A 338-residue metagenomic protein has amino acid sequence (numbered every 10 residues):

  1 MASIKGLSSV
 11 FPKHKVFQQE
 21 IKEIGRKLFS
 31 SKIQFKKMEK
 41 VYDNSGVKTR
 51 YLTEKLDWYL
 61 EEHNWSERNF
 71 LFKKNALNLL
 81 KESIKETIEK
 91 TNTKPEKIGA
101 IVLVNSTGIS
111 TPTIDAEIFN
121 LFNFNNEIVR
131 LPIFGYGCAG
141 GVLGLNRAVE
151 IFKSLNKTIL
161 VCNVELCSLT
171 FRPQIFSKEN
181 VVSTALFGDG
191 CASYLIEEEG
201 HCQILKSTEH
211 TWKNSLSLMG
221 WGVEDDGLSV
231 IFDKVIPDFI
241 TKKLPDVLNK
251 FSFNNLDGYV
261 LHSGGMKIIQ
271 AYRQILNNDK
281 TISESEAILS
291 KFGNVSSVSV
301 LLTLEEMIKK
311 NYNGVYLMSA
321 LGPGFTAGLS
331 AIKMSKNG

Functional and structural regions predicted by a protein language model:
M1-K73, P173-D238, L321, K333-G338: Condensing-enzyme catalytic core mediating Claisen C-C bond formation in acyl metabolism
K15-V16, P112-A116, L143-N146, T170-I175 (+1 more regions): Short acidic, glycine/serine/threonine-rich loops at helix termini
D43, N75-T91, I114, C191 (+2 more regions): Short, well-ordered amphipathic alpha-helical segments that serve as non-catalytic structural scaffolds within diverse
V47-E61, W65-F124, G135, F253-I269: Conserved beta-ketoacyl condensing-enzyme motif
L71, E82, T87, G222-I288: A contiguous, well-structured pocket-lining segment that forms one wall/lid of small-molecule binding clefts in soluble
T107, N120, N125-E127, P132-N156 (+2 more regions): Claisen-condensing/thiolase-fold acyl-transfer catalytic domains that form or cleave C-C bonds in fatty acid
S110-A116, V161-V182, T208-D225, M266-R273 (+1 more regions): Active-site-adjacent elements of ketosynthase-type condensing enzymes
I133, G140-R147, L166-G190: Active-site glycine-rich loop that binds ribose-phosphate moieties when present
